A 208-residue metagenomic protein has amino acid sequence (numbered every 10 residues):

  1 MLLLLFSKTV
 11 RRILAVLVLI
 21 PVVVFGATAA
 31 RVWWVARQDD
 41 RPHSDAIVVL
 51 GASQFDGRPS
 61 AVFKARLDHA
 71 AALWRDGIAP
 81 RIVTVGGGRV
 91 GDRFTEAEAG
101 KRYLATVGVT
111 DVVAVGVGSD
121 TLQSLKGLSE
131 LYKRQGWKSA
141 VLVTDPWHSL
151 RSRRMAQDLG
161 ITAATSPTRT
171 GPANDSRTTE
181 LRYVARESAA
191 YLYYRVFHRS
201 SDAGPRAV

Functional and structural regions predicted by a protein language model:
L2-D39: N-terminal type II signal-anchor transmembrane helix that functions as the membrane-insertion/stop-transfer segment
V18-L19, Q38, L73, D158 (+2 more regions): Enrichment for repetitive, rod-forming helical segments
A29-A185: A structural signal for short, hydrophobic/glycine-enriched beta-strand patches
R177-G204: A transmembrane-helix-recognition feature enriched in membrane-embedded lipid enzymes and envelope glyco-/phospholipid
A207-V208: Extracytoplasmic/luminal low-complexity segments enriched in Pro/Gly and acidic/polar residues that act as flexible
